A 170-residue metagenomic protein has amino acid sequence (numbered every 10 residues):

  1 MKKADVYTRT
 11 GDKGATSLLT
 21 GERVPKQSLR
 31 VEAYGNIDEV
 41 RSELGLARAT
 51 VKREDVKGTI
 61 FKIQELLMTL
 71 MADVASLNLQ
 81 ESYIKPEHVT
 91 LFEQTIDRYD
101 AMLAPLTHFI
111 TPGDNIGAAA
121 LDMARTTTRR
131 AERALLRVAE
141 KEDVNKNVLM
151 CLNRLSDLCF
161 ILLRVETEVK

Functional and structural regions predicted by a protein language model:
M1-K170: Phosphate/pyrophosphate-binding loop motifs in nucleotide- or prenyl diphosphate-using proteins
